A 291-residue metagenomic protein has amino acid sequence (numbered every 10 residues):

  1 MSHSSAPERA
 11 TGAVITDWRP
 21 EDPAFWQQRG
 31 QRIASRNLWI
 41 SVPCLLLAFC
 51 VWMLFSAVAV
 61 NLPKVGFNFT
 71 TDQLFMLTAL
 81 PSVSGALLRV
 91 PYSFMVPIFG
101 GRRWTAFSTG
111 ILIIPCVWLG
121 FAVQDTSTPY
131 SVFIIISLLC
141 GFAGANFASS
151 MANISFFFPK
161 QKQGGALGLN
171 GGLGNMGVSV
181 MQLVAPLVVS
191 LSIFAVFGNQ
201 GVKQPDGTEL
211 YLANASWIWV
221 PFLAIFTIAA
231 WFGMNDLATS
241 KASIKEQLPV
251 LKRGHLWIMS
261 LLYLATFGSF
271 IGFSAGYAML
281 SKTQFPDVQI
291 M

Functional and structural regions predicted by a protein language model:
M1-C50: Cytosolic juxtamembrane N-terminal segment immediately preceding the first transmembrane helix of multi-pass
R36-F69, M181, F273-A278: Extracytoplasmic
W52-V60, G254-M291: Extracytoplasmic gate region of multi-pass secondary transporters
M76-F94: Central cavity-lining transmembrane alpha-helices of secondary-active solute carriers, predominantly the Major
G110-T126: C-terminal ends and interior cores of transmembrane alpha-helices in multi-pass membrane transporters/permeases
P115, P129-A145: Hydrophobic core of transmembrane alpha-helices in multi-pass small-molecule transporters, especially MFS/SLC-type
G144, G164-S190: Glycine-rich segments within core transmembrane alpha-helices of 12-TM secondary carriers
S190-F194, V220-S240: C-terminal membrane-cytosol helix-exit motif in multi-pass small-molecule transporters
